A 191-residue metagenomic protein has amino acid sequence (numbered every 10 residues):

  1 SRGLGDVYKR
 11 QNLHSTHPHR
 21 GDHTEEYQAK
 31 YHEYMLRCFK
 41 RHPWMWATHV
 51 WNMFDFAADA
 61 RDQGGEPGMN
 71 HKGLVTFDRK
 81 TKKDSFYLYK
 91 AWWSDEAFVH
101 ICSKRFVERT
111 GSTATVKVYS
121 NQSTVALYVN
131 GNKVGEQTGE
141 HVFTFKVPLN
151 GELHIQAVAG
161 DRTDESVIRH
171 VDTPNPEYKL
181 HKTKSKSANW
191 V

Functional and structural regions predicted by a protein language model:
S1-Y8: Short, small-residue-biased leader/transition segments that mark boundaries at the very start of proteins
Q28-R61: Substrate-binding cleft of secreted/luminal carbohydrate-active enzymes
K90-Q122, E177-V191: Surface beta-strand/loop "capping" patches
K133-E140: Short beta-strand segments within Ig-like beta-sandwich modules, predominantly Fibronectin type-III
H141-F145: Short strand-edge motifs at loop-to-beta-strand transitions and within beta-strands of extracellular beta-rich domains
K146-G151: Surface-exposed, short loops/turns at beta-strand junctions within beta-sandwich domains
E152-D161: Short, aromatic- and glycine-rich surface loops/edge beta-strands on solvent-exposed regions
D161-K182: Edge beta-strands of extracellular beta-sandwich domains
